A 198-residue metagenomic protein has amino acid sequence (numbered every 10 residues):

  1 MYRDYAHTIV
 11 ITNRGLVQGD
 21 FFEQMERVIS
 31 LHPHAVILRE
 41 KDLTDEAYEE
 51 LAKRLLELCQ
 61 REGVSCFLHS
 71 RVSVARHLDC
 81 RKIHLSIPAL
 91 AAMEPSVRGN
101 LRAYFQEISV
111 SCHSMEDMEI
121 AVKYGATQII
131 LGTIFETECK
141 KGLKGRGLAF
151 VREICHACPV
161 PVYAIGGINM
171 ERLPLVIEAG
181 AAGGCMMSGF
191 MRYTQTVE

Functional and structural regions predicted by a protein language model:
M1-Q24, P88, S96-N100: N-terminal amphipathic alpha-helix/helix-capping segment at the start of soluble metabolic enzymes
A6-T12, V36-L38, C66-L68, I83-L85 (+4 more regions): Hydrophobic faces of well-ordered beta-strands that scaffold small-molecule active sites in alpha/beta enzyme cores
V10, L85-P95, Q128-G142, M170-E198: Glycine-rich phosphate-binding active-site loops on the catalytic face of alpha/beta enzymes
G15-V28, S70-S73, H113-I120, N169-P174: Short, acidic/polar
E26-V36: Catalytic domains of carbohydrate-active enzymes, especially glycoside hydrolases
L31, L78, A103, Y124 (+2 more regions): Structural motif
E49-S70, P95-S114, K144-N169: Alpha-helix-loop-beta-strand connector modules within alpha/beta enzyme cores
L78, K82-I87, E107-R152, H156 (+1 more regions): Glycine/Thr-rich beta-alpha phosphate-binding loop at enzyme active sites
